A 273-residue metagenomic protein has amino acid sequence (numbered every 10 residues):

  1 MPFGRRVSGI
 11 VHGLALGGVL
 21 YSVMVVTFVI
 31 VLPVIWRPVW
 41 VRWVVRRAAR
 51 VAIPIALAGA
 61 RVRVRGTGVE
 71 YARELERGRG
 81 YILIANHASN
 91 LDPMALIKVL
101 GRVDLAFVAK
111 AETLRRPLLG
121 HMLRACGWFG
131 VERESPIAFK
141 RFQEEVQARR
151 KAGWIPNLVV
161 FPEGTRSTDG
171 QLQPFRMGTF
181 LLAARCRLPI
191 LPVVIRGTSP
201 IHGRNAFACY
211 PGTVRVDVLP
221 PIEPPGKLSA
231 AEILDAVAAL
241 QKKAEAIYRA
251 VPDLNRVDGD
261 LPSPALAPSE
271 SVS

Functional and structural regions predicted by a protein language model:
M1-Y81: Membrane-anchoring hydrophobic helices of lipid-metabolizing enzymes
F3, V7, K140-S273: Non-catalytic C-terminal accessory region of glycerolipid acyltransferases and related lyso-lipid remodeling enzymes
V31-R50, G59, L75-P136: Catalytic core of membrane glycerolipid acyltransferases/transacylases, capturing the structured, soluble-facing
G66, F129-E132, P224: Short acidic-hydrophobic, aromatic-tinged amphipathic segments that line or gate anion-handling sites
Y71-L75, R115, P136-K140, I222-L228: A short acidic, often aromatic-flanked loop/helix-cap motif at beta-alpha or helix-coil junctions that lines enzyme
